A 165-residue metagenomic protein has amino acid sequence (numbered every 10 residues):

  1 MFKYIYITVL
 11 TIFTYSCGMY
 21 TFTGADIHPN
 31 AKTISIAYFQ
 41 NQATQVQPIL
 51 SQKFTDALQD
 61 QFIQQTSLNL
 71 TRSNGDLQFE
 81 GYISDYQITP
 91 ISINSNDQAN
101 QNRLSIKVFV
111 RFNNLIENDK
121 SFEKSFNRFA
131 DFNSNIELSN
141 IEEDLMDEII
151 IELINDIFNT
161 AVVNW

Functional and structural regions predicted by a protein language model:
M1-Y15: Sec-dependent bacterial lipoprotein signal peptides
T14-D56, D60, S67, R72 (+1 more regions): A structural "domain/chain start" motif
Q64-N69, D76-S121, F129-E143, I151: Surface-exposed short loop/turn segments
E143-W165: Compositionally biased, intrinsically disordered linkers/stalks adjacent to structured regions
